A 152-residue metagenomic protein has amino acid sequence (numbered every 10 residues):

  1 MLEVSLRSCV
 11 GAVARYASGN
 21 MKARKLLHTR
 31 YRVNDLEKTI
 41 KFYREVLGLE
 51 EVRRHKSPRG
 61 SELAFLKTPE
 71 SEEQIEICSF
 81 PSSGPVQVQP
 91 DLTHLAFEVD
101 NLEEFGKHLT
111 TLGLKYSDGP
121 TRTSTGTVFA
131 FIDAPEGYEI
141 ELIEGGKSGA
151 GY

Functional and structural regions predicted by a protein language model:
S5-S8, Y31: Compositionally biased, low-complexity intrinsically disordered regions
S8-C9, Y16-K22, R54, F65 (+1 more regions): Vicinal oxygen chelate
V13-E37, L92-L95, G146-Y152: N-terminal beta-strand motif that seeds the catalytic metal site of vicinal oxygen chelate
K25-D35, A64-P69, G84-H108, V128-D133: Vicinal oxygen chelate
R30-E72: Core segments of cupin and vicinal oxygen chelate
K38-K41, E45, D100-K115: Replace "anionic and nucleotidyl ligands
